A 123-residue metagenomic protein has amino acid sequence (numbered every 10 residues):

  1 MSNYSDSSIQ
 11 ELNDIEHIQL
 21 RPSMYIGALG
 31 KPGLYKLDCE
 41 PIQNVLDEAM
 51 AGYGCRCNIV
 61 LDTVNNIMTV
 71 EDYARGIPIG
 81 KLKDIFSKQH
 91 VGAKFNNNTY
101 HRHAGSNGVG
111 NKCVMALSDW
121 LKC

Functional and structural regions predicted by a protein language model:
M1-C123: GHKL (Bergerat-fold) ATPase N-terminal catalytic module, capturing the glycine-rich phosphate-binding loop and acidic
